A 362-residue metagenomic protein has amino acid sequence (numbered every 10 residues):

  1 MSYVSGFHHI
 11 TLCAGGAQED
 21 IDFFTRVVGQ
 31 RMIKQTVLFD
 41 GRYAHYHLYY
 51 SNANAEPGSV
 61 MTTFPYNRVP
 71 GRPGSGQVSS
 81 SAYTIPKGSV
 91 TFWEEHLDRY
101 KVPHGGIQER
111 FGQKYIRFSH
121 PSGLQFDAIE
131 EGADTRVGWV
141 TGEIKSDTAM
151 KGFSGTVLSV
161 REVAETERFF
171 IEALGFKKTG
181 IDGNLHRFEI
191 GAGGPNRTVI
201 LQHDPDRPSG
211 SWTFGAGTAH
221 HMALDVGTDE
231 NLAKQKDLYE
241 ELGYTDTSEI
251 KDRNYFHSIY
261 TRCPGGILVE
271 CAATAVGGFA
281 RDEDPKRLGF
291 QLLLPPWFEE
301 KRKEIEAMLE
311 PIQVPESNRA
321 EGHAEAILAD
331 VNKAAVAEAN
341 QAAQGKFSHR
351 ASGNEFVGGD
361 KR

Functional and structural regions predicted by a protein language model:
M1, K34-T36, E94-K151, G180-L201 (+1 more regions): Vicinal oxygen chelate
S2-G74, K87-P103: Active-site-proximal cofactor/substrate-binding loop regions of enzyme domains
G6-G15, S59, Y66-H96, K114-S119 (+3 more regions): Vicinal oxygen chelate
Q18-V28, M32, R99, D134-V137 (+5 more regions): Extended intrinsically disordered, low-complexity coil regions enriched in Ser, Thr, Gly, Ala and often Pro
D20-T25, L48, L97, G123 (+3 more regions): Conserved active-site tyrosine of GNAT-family acetyltransferases
T62-R68, W139-G142, H203-P208: Short amphipathic beta-strand starts and helix->beta connectors
D147-K236, E240-D246, C263: Surface-exposed interaction/gating patches
